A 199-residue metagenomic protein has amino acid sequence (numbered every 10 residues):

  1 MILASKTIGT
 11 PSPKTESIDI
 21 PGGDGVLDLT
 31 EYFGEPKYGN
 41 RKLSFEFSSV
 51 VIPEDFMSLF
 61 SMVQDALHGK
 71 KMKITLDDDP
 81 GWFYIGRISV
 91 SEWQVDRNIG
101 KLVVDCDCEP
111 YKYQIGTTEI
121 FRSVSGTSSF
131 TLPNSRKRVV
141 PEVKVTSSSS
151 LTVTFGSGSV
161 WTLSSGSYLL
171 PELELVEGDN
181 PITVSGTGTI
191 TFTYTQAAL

Functional and structural regions predicted by a protein language model:
M1-K42, P80-V95: Solvent-exposed edge beta-strands and adjacent loop segments that serve as assembly or binding interfaces
G9-P11, G69, K73-K112: Short beta-strand and beta-hairpin "edge-sheet" elements
L27, P53-E54, P80-Y84, S149-T154 (+1 more regions): Short, surface-exposed beta-strand/loop "edge" segments at domain boundaries and coil↔beta transitions
D28-E54, N98-Y111, N180: Oligomerization/assembly interface segments of phage tail-like spikes and tubes
K37-R41, A66-H68, D96-G100, S135-K137 (+1 more regions): Solvent-exposed loop and beta-edge segments used for protein-protein assembly and interaction
S58-L67: Short amphipathic alpha-helices in soluble, non-transmembrane regions that often serve as interface/regulatory elements
A66-K71, T146-S150: A short, compositionally biased
K112-L199: Intrinsically disordered, low-complexity segments enriched in serine, threonine, and glycine
